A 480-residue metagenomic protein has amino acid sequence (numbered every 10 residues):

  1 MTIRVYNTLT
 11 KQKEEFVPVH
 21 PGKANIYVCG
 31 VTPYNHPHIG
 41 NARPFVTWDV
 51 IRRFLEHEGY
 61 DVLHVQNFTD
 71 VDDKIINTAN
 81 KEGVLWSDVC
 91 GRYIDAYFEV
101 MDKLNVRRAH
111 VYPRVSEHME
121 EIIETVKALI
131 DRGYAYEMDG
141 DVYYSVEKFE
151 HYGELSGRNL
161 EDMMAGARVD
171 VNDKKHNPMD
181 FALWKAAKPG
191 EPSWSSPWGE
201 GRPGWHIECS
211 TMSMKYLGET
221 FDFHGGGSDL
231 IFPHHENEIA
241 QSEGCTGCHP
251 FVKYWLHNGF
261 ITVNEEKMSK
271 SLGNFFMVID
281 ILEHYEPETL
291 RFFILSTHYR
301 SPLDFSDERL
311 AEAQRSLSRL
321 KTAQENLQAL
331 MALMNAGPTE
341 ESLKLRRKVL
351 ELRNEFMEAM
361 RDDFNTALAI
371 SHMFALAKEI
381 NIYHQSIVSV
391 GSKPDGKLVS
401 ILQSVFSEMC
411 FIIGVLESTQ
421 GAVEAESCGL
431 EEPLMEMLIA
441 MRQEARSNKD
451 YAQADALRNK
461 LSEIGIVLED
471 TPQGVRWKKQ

Functional and structural regions predicted by a protein language model:
M1-Y34, F45, D49, L63 (+2 more regions): Alpha-helical recognition segments enriched in aromatics with Gly/Pro capping that present substrate-recognition
T10-E15, V19-R107, D470-W477: N-terminal, positively charged nucleic-acid-binding surface of large information/translation enzymes
E56, I130, S462: Anion (oxyanion) recognition and catalysis
Y60, Y134, I466: Short phosphate-binding/catalytic loops that engage adenosine nucleotides
F68-D73, I94-Y97, R107-I122, G140-F149: Short, glycine/charge-rich beta-strand/loop segments that flank catalytic centers and engage negatively charged groups
A79-W86, H110-S116, G227-S228: The substrate-binding groove and active-site-proximal loops of carbohydrate-active enzymes, especially glycoside
K267, M277-Q480: Structural preference for alpha-helix termini/caps and helix-kink/transition segments
